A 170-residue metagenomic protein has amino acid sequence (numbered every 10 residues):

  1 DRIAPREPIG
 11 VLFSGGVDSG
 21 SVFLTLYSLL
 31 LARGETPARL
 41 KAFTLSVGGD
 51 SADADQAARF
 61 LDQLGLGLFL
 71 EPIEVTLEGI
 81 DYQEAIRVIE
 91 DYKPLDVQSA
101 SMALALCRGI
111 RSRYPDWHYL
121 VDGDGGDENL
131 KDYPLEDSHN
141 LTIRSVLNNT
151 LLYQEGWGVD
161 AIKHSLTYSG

Functional and structural regions predicted by a protein language model:
D1-G170: ATP-dependent adenylate-handling active sites, centered on carboxylate activation for C-N bond formation
